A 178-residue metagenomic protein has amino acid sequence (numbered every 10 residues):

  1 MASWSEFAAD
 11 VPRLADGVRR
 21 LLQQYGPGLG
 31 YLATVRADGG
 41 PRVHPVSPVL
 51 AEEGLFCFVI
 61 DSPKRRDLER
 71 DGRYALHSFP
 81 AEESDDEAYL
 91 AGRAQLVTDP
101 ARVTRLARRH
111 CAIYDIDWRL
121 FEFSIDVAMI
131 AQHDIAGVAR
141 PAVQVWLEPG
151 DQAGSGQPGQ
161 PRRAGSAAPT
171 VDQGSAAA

Functional and structural regions predicted by a protein language model:
M1-R13, S84-A178: Charged, gly/pro-rich active-site loop segments
A2-G30: Short, basic/aromatic recognition patches
L22-R36, Y74-H77: A short, Trp-centered hydrophobic/proline-enriched beta-strand micro-motif
P48-E83: A short mixed-secondary-structure module that forms the rim of ligand-binding clefts
